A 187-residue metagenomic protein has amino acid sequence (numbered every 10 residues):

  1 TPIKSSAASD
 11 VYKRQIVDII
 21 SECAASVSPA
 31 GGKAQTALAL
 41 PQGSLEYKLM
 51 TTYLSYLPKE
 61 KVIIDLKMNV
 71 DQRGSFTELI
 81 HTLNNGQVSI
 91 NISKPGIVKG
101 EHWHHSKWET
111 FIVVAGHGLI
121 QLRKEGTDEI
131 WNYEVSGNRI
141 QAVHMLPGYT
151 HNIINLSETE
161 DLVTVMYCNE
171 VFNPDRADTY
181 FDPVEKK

Functional and structural regions predicted by a protein language model:
T1-A8, Y12: Single conserved hydrophobic/aromatic residue that forms the stacking wall/gate of nucleotide- or nucleobase-binding
A25-P58: Terminal hydrophobic/aromatic helix or amphipathic segment near a protein terminus
V62-E101: A short glycine-rich, His/Asp/Glu-containing loop-to-beta-strand
F76, G100-H102, I120-Q121, A142-M145 (+1 more regions): Short beta-strand His + acidic residue motifs that chelate non-heme Fe in jelly-roll/DSBH and cupin folds
N85, I97-T110, G137-R139: A short beta-loop-beta micro-motif enriched in histidine and acidic residues
S106-R123: Glycine- and acidic-residue-biased ligand/ion/polar-headgroup-sensing regions
G126-P147: Short acidic-glycine-tyrosine-enriched beta hairpin
T127-E129, L156-K187: Double-stranded beta-helix
